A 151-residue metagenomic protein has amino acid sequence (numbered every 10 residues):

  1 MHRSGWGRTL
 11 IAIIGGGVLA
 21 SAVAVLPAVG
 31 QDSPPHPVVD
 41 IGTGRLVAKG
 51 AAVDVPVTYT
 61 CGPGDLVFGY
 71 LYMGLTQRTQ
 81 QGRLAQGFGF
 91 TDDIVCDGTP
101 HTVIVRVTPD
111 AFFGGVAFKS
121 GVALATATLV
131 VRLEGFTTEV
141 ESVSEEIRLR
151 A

Functional and structural regions predicted by a protein language model:
M1-G30: Secretory targeting and sorting signals
P34-Q81: Short, surface-exposed binding/anchoring microloops in extracellular/periplasmic proteins
A48-K49, D92-T102: Short proline/glycine- and polar residue-rich coil/turn motifs
L66-F68, P100, F118-L124: Extracellular Ig-like/FN3 beta-sandwich strand-entry sites
T79-T91, T138-E141: Surface-exposed loop/edge segments in extracytoplasmic proteins
I104-F118: Signal that preferentially marks extracellular ectodomain short beta-strand elements of beta-sandwich modules
G115-E141: Internal, hydrophobic beta-strand segments that form the core of beta-sheet-rich folds
V140-L149: Terminal edge beta-strands and adjacent linker/stalk segments of extracellular immunoglobulin-superfamily beta-sandwich
